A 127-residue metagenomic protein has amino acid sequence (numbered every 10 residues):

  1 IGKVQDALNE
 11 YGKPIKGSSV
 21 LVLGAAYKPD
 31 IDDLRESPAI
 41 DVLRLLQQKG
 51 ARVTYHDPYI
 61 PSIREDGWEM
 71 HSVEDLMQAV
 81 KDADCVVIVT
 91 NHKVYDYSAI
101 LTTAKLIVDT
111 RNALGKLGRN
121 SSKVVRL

Functional and structural regions predicted by a protein language model:
I1-L127: Structural/interface elements that position substrates and couple domains in central-metabolism enzymes
